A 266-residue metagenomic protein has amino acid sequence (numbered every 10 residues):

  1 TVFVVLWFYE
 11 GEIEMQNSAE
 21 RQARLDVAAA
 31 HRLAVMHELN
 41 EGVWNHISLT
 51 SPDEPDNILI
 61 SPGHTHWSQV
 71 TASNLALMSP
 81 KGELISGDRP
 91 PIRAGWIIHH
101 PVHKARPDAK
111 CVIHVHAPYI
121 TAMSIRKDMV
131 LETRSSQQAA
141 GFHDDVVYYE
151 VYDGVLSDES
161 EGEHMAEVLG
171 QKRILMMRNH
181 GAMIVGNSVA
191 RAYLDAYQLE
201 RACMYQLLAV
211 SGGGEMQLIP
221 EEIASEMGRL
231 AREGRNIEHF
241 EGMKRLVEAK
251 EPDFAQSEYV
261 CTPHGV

Functional and structural regions predicted by a protein language model:
T1-E14: Short, Lys/Arg-enriched N-terminal segments with co-localized hydrophobic residues within the first ~10-30 amino acids
G11, M15-V266: Glycine-rich flexible loops
